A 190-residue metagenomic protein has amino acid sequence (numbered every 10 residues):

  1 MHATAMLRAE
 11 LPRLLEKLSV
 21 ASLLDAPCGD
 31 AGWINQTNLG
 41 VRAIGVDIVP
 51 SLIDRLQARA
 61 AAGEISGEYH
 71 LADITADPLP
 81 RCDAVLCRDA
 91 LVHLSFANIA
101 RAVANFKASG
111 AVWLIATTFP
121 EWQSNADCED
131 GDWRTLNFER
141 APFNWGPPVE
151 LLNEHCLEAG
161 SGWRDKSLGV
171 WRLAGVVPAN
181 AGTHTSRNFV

Functional and structural regions predicted by a protein language model:
M1-C82, L94-P178, F189-V190: Class I (Rossmann-like) S-adenosyl-L-methionine-dependent methyltransferase catalytic domain, capturing the SAM-binding
L86: A conserved beta-strand element that flanks and buttresses the S-adenosyl-L-methionine
A90: Hydrophobic adenine-recognition pocket in adenosine-nucleotide-binding enzymes
